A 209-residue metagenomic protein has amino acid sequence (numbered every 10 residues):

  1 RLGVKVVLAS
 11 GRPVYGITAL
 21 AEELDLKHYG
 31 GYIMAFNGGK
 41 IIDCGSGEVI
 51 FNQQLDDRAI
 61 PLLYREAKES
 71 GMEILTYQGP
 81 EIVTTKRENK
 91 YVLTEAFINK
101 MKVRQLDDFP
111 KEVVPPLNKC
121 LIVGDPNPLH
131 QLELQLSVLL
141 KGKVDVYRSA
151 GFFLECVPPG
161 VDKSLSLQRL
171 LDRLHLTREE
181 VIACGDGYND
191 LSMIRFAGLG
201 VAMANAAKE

Functional and structural regions predicted by a protein language model:
R1-G3, L199-N205: Basic, amphipathic juxtamembrane/active-site segments that coordinate anionic phosphate or diphosphate groups
R1-K90: Active-site phosphate-binding/coordination module
G3, G30, L117-N118, A197: Short, well-ordered alpha-helix to beta-strand connector turns
V7, M34, I182-C184, V201: Hydrophobic/aromatic beta-strand patches that form the interior of the parallel beta-sheet core in alpha/beta enzyme
E23, L136-L139, G198: Short, solvent-exposed amphipathic alpha-helical segments in soluble enzyme and RNA/protein-processing domains
G38, A204-K208: Short, polar loop motifs at secondary-structure junctions
E66, S70-C184, Y188-D190, N205: Conserved acidic, metal-coordinating active-site core of Asp-based, Mg2+-dependent phosphoryl-transfer enzymes
